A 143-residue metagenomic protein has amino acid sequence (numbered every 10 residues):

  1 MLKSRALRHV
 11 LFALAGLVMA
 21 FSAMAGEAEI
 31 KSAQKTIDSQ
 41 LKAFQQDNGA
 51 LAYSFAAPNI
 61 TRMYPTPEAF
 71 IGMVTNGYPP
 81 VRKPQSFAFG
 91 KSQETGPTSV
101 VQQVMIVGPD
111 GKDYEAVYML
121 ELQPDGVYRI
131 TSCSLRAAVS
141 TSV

Functional and structural regions predicted by a protein language model:
L2-A13: Bacterial N-terminal signal peptides that target proteins for export
L2-S4, A20-Q46: Short, low-complexity N-terminal intrinsically disordered segments enriched in polar/charged residues
A13, L17-F21: Hydrophobic membrane-targeting signal helices
E27, A56, V139-V143: Acidic, low-complexity intrinsically disordered segments
A28-K35, G49-P97: Short solvent-exposed beta->alpha transition segments
K91-V143: Exposed beta-sheet edge and beta->alpha loop/turn motif
